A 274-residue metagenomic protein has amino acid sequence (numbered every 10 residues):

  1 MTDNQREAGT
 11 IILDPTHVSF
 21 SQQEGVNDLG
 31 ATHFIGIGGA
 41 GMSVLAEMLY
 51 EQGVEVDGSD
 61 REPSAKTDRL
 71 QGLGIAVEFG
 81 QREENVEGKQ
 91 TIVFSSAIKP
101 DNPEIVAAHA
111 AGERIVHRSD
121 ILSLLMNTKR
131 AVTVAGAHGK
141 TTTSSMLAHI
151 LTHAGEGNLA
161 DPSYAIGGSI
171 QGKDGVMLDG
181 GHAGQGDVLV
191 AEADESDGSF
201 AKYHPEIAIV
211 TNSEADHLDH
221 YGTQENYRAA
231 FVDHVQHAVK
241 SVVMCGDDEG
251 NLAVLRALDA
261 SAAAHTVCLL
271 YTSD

Functional and structural regions predicted by a protein language model:
M1-I121, A229, H237: N-terminal leader/targeting and accessory segments in enzymes
M48-E51, Q71, N85, S96-T266: Phosphate-binding loop of NTP-binding sites
Y271-D274: Conserved small/polar residues in nucleotide/adenosyl-binding loops
